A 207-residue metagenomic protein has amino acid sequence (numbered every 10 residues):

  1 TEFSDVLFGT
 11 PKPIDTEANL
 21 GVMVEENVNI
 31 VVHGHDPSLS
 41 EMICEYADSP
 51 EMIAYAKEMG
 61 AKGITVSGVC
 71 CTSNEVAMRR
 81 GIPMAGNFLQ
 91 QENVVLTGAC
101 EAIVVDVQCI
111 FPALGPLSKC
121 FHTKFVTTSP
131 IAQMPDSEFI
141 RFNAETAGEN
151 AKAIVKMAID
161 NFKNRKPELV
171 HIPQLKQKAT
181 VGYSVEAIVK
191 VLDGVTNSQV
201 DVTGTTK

Functional and structural regions predicted by a protein language model:
T1-K207: Metallocofactor- and cofactor-centric catalytic cores in central/energy metabolism, strongly enriched
